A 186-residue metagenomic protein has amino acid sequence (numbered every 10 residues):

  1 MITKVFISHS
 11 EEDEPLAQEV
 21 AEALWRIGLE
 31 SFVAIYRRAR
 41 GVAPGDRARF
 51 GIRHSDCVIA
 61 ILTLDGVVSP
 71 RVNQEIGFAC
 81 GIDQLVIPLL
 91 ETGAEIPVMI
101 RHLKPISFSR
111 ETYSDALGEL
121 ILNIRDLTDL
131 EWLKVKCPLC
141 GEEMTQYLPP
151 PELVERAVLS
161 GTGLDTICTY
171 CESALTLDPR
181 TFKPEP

Functional and structural regions predicted by a protein language model:
M1-C57, C137-P186: Conserved N-terminal substructure of TIR/SEFIR domains
A21-R40, P44-D126: Cross-kingdom TIR/SEFIR domain
V68, D129, S160: Residue-level marker of regulatory loop/turn positions in helix-turn-helix DNA-binding domains and in histidine
I124-K134: The C-terminal output helix
